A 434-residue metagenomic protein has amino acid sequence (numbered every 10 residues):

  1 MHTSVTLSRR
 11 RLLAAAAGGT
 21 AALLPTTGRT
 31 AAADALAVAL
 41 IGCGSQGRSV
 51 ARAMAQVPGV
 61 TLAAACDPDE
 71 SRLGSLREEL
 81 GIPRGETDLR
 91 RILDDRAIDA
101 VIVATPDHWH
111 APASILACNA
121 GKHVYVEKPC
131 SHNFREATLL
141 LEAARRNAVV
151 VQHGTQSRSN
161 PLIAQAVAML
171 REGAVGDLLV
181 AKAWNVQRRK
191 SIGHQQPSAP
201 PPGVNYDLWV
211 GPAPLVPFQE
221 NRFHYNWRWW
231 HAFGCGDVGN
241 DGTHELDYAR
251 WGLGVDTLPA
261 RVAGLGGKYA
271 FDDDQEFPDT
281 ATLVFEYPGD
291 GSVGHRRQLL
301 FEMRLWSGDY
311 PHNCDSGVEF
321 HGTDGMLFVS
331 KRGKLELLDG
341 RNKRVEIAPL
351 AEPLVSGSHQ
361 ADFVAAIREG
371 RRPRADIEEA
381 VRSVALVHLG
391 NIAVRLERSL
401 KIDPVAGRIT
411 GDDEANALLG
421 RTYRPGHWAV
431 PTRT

Functional and structural regions predicted by a protein language model:
M1-G19: N-terminal secretory signal peptides and thylakoid transit peptides that target proteins across membranes
A15-L80, S157-N160, A249, T432: N-terminal Rossmann-like dinucleotide-binding module
G59, A97, A174-D177: Glycine-centered tight turns that cap/initiate beta-strands
P83, H123, V150, E397-S399: Residue-level detector of anion-binding/catalytic polar loops
R84-D88: Conserved SAM-binding strand-loop segment of SAM-dependent methyltransferases
V101-I102: N-terminal Rossmann-like NAD(P) cofactor-binding module of classical short-chain dehydrogenase/reductase
P106, A111-S159, G173: Beta-strand-loop-alpha-helix segment that lines the small-molecule cofactor/substrate pocket of alpha/beta enzymes
Q165, D177, K182, S191-G236 (+3 more regions): Contiguous beta-strand/loop segments that form the cofactor/metal-binding neighborhood of enzyme cores
